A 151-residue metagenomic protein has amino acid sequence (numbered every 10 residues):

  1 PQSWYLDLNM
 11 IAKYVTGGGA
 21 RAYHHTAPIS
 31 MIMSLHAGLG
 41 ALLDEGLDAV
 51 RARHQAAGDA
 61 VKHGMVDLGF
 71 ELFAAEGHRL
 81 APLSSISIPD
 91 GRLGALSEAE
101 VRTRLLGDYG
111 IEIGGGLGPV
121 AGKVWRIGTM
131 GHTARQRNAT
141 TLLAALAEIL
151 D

Functional and structural regions predicted by a protein language model:
P1-H63, D67: Active-site C-terminal subdomain of aminotransferase-like
G58, G77-L83, G118-R126: Small/polar glycine-rich anion-binding or flexible loop at a beta-alpha turn
G69-F73, I111-G116: A short linear hydrophobic-aromatic micro-motif
E71-D108: Conserved PLP-binding catalytic core of the aspartate aminotransferase-like
L105-I113, A147-L150: A common structural junction motif
P119, K123-D151: PLP-dependent enzyme catalytic core of the Aspartate aminotransferase-like
